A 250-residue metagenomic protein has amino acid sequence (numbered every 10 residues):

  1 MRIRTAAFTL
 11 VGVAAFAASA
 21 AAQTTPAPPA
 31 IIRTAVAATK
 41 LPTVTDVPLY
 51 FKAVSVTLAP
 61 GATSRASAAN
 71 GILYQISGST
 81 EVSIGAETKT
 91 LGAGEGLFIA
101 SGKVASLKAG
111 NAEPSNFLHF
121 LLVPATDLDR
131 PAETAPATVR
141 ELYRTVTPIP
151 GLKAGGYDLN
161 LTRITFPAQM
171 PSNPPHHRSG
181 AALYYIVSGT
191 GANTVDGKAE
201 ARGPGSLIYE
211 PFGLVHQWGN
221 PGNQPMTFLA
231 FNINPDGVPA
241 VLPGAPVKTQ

Functional and structural regions predicted by a protein language model:
M1-T5: Positively charged n-region of N-terminal signal peptides that target proteins for export
A7-A17: Bacterial N-terminal signal peptides
A21-S55, K89-A93, L97-A100, A112-N160 (+1 more regions): A short, N-terminal "cap"/entry segment at the start of jelly-roll beta-barrel domains of the cupin/DSBH fold
T45-K89: N-terminal, post-signal-peptide region of Sec/Tat-exported proteins
A59, G85-G102, D196-L214: Short acidic-glycine-tyrosine-enriched beta hairpin
A62-A68, K108-G110, S172-H177, G219-P221: Short histidine-centered beta-strand/loop micro-motifs that create catalytic or ligand/metal-coordination sites
A68-G85, S179-G197: Glycine- and acidic-residue-biased ligand/ion/polar-headgroup-sensing regions
G102-L128, A192, F212-P239: Ligand-binding loop in jelly-roll beta-barrel domains
